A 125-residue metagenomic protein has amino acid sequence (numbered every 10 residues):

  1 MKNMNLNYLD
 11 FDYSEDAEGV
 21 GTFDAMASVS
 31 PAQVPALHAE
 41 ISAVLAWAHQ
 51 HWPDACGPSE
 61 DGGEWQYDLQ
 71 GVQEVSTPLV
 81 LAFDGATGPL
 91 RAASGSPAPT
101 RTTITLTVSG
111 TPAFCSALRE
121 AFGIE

Functional and structural regions predicted by a protein language model:
M1-Q66, Q70: Long, contiguous N-terminal structural blocks used for assembly/anchoring
E18-V20, T87, S109, F122: Feature targets compositionally biased, intrinsically disordered low-complexity regions with long contiguous runs
E40-A46, D84-A86, A121-E125: General N-terminal targeting signals
A46-G110: Amphipathic protein-protein interaction modules
A98, T107-E125: Mixed-charge, glycine-accented linear interaction segment located at domain edges/termini
